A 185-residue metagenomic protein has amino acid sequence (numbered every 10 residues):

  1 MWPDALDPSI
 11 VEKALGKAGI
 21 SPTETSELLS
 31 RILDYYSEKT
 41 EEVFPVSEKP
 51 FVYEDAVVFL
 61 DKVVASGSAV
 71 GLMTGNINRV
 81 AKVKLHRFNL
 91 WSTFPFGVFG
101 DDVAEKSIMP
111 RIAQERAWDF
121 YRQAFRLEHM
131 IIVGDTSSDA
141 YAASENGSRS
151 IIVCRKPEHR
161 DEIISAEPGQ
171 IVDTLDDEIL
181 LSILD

Functional and structural regions predicted by a protein language model:
M1-E54: N-terminal helical cap/lid subdomain that shapes the substrate entry/recognition surface in HAD-like hydrolases
L6, F51-D55, N76-I77, D135 (+2 more regions): Short beta->alpha linker loops
S26-S30, W91-A104, H129: A short, structured active-site edge motif that brings together acidic residues
A56-H86, F96-A104: Substrate-recognition element of Asp-dependent hydrolases with the DxDx(T/V) motif
L60-V64, Q114, A140-S144: Surface-exposed amphipathic alpha-helices with a cationic face
M109-A140: Conserved Lys-Pro-Asp/Glu-containing loop-to-beta segment of HAD-superfamily phosphomonoesterases, centered on
I132-V172: Acidic, Mg2+-coordinating phosphoryl-transfer loop and its flanking beta/alpha structural elements, shared across
E178-D185: Short amphipathic alpha-helix with an adjacent loop that forms part of the alpha/beta core around
